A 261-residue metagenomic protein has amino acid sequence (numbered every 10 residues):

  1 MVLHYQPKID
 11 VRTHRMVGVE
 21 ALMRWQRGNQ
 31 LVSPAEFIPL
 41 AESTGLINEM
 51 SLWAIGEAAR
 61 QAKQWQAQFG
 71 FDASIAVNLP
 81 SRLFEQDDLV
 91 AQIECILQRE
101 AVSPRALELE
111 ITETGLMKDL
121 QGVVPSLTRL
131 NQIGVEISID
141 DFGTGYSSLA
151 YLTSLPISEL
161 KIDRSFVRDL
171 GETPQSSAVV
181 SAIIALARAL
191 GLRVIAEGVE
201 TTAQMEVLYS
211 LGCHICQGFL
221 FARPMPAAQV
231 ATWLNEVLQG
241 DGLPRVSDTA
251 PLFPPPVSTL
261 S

Functional and structural regions predicted by a protein language model:
M1-V102, T114-G115, T128-R129, L149 (+1 more regions): Bacterial c-di-GMP phosphodiesterase EAL domain
R15-G18, A91-G171, L186, L190-P224: The catalytic core of metal-dependent phosphodiesterases that act on cyclic dinucleotides
P39, Q86, S154, E172 (+2 more regions): Phosphate-coordinating loops and pocket residues in cytosolic domains that bind phosphorylated ligands
A41-G45, M117, D169-Q175: Short, contiguous acidic/charged loop-to-helix segments that flank catalytic cores in large enzymes
S51, V123, S176-V180: Short, conserved glycine- and acidic-residue-centered signature motifs in active-site or ligand-binding loops
L155-I157, S181, P244: C-terminal compact regulatory domains
A228-S261: Intrinsically disordered or compositionally simple regulatory linkers and C-terminal tails in signal-transduction
